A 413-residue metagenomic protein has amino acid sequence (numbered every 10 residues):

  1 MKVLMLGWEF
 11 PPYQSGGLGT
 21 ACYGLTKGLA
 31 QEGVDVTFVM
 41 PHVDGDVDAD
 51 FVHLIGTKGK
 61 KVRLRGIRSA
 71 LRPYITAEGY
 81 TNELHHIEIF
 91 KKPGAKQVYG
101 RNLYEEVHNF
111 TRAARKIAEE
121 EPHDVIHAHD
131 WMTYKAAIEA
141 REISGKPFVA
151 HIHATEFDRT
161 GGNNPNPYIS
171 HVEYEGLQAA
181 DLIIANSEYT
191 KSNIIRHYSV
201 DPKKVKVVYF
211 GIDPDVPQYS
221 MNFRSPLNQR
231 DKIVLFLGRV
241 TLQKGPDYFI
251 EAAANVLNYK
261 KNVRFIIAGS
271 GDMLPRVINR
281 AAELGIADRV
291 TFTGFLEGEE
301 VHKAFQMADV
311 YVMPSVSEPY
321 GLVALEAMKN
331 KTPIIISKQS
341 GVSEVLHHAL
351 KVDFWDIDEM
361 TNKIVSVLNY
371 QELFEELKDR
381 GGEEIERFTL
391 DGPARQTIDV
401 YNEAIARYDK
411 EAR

Functional and structural regions predicted by a protein language model:
M1-A70, D409, R413: N-terminal subdomain of nucleotide-sugar transferases
D35-E121: A conserved catalytic-core segment of Leloir-type glycosyltransferases
Y189, G211: Carbohydrate-associated surface elements
L227-A253, K378: Conserved donor-binding/catalytic core segment of Leloir-type glycosyltransferases
F295-L296, K303-A308: Short alpha-helical donor nucleotide-sugar binding micro-motif in glycosyltransferases
V316: Aromatic "clamp/platform" in nucleotide-sugar-dependent glycosyltransferases that forms part of the donor/acceptor
P333-I336: Short hydrophobic beta-strand element within catalytic cores of glycosyltransferases and related nucleotide-activated
A349-I357, S366-Q371: Conserved acidic donor-binding segment of nucleotide-sugar-dependent glycosyltransferases
